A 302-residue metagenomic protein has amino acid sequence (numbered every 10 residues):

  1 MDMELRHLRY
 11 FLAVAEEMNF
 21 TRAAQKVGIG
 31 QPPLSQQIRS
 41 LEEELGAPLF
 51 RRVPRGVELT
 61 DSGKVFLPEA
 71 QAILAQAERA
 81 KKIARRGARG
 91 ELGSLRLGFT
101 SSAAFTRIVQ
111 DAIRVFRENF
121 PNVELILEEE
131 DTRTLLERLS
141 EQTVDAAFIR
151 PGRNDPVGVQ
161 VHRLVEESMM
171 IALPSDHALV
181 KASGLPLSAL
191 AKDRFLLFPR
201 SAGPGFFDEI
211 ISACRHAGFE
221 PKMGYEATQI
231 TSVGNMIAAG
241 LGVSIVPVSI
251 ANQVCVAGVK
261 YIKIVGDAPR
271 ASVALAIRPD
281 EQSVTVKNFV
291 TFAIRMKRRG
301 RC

Functional and structural regions predicted by a protein language model:
M1-Q37, F66: N-terminal short secondary-structure element
D2, G87, D111-V115, I126-E128 (+5 more regions): Short beta-strand-centered segments that line the small-molecule binding cleft or hinge of alpha/beta clamshell
Q31-P32, K82, A88-F120, E124-E128 (+3 more regions): N-terminal winged-helix
E42-L59: A short LG(V/I)-centered, amphipathic sequence patch enriched for acidic residue(s) preceding the LG motif
T106-V109, S183, D193-A217, A239 (+2 more regions): Secondary-structure junction motif
D131-L136, S140-V144, R200-K260: Hydrophobic hinge/microswitch elements
P156-H162, E167-S168, A182, T231-D280: Beta-alpha-beta core module
Q160-R200, R270-D280, I294, R298: Hydrophobic/proline-rich hinge and linker segments of small-molecule sensing/allosteric domains, predominantly
